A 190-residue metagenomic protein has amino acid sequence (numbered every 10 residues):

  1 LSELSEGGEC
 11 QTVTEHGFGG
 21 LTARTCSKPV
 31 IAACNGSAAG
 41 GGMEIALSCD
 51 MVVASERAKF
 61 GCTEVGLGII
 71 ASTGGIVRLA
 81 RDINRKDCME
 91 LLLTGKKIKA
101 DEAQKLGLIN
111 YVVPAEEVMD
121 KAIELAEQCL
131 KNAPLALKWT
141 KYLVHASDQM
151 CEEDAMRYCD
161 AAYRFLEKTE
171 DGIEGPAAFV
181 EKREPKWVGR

Functional and structural regions predicted by a protein language model:
L1-C10, A23-A32, M51, S55-K59 (+2 more regions): A structural preference for short, pocket-lining loop segments at secondary-structure junctions
L1-T25, A38, G68-I69, S147-C151: Glycine- (often His-adjacent) and acidic-residue-rich active-site loop that binds/positions the CoA thioester
G17-T25, A33, A39-L93, L106 (+2 more regions): CoA-thioester-processing core
G40, T73, K97-I98, E116 (+1 more regions): Glycine-rich phosphate-binding loop at the start of an alpha helix
V53-A58, A100, I109-R157, R164 (+2 more regions): C-terminal long alpha-helix characteristic of the crotonase
K168-G172, A178: Interdomain hinge/lid region at the active-site interface of Rossmann-like NAD(P)-dependent oxidoreductases
A177-R190: Terminal low-complexity tails and localization/encapsulation signals of metabolic enzymes
